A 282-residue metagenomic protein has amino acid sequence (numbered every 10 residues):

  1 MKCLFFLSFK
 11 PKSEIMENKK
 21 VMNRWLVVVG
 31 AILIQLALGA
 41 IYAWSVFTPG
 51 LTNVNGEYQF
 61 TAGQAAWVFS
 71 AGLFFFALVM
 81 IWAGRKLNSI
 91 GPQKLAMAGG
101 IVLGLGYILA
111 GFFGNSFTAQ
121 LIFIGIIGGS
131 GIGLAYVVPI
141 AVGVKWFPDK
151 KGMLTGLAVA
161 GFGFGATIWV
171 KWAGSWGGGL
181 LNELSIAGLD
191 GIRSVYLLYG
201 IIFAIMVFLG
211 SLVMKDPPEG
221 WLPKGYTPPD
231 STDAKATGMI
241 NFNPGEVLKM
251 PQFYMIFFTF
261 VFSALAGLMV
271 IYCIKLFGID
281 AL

Functional and structural regions predicted by a protein language model:
W44-P49, V170, G245-L282: Extracytoplasmic gate region of multi-pass secondary transporters
L51, G133-F147, L154-T155: Intracellular juxtamembrane helix-capping segments at the cytosolic ends of symmetry-related transmembrane helices
W67-R85: Central cavity-lining transmembrane alpha-helices of secondary-active solute carriers, predominantly the Major
I101-N115: C-terminal ends and interior cores of transmembrane alpha-helices in multi-pass membrane transporters/permeases
G106, F117-L134, V261: Hydrophobic core of transmembrane alpha-helices in multi-pass small-molecule transporters, especially MFS/SLC-type
F147-K171, G178: Glycine-rich segments within core transmembrane alpha-helices of 12-TM secondary carriers
G200-D233: C-terminal membrane-cytosol helix-exit motif in multi-pass small-molecule transporters
